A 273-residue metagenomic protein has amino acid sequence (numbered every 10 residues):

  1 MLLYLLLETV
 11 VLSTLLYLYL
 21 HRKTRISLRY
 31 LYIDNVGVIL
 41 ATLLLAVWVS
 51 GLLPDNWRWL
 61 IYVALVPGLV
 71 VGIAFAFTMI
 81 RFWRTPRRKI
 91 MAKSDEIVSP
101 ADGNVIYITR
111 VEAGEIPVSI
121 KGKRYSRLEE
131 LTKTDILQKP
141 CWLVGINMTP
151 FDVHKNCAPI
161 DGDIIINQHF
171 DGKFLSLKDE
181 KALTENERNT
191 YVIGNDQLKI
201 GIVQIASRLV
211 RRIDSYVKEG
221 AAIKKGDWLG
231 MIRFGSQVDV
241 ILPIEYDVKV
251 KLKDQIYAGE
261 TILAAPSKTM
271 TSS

Functional and structural regions predicted by a protein language model:
M1-S273: Contiguous, well-folded functional domains in the mature portion of proteins
